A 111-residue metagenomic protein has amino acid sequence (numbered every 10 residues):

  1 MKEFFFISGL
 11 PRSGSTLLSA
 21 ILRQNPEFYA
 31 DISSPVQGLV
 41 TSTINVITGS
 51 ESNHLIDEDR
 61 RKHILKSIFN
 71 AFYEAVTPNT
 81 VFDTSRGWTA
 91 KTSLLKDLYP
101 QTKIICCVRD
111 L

Functional and structural regions predicted by a protein language model:
M1-F69, A75: PAPS-dependent sulfotransferase catalytic core
N45, N79-L111: PAPS-dependent sulfotransferase catalytic domain
N70-A71, L94: A generic secondary-structure signal
Y73-E74, P100: Residue-level detector of transmembrane insertion/anchoring sites
